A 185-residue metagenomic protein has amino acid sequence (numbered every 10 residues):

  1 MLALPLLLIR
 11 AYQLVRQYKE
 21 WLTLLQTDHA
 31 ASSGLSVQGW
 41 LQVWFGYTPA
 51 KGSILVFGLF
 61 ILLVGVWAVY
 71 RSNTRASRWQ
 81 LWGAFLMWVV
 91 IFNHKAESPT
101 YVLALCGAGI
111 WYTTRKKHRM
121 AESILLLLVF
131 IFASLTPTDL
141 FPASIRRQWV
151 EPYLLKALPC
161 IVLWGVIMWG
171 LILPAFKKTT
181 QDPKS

Functional and structural regions predicted by a protein language model:
M1-S98, L105, K177-D182: Primarily membrane-embedded glycan-assembly and transfer machineries that use lipid-linked glycans
Y12-K19, S98-C106, A121-L127, A143-W149: A cytosolic-side transmembrane-helix exit/cap motif
I61-A68, A104-K116, W164-M168: Transmembrane alpha-helical segments
N93-Y101, P152-P159: Membrane-interface micro-motifs in multi-pass membrane enzymes
Y112-S185: Aromatic-enriched
